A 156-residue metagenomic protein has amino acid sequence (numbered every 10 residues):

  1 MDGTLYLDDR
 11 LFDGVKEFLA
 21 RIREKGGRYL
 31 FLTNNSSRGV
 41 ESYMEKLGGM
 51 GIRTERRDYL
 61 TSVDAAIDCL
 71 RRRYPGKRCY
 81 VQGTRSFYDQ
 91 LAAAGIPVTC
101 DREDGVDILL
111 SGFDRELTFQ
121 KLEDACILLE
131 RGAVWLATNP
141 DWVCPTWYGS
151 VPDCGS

Functional and structural regions predicted by a protein language model:
M1, L5-S156: HAD-like aspartate-dependent phosphatase fold
